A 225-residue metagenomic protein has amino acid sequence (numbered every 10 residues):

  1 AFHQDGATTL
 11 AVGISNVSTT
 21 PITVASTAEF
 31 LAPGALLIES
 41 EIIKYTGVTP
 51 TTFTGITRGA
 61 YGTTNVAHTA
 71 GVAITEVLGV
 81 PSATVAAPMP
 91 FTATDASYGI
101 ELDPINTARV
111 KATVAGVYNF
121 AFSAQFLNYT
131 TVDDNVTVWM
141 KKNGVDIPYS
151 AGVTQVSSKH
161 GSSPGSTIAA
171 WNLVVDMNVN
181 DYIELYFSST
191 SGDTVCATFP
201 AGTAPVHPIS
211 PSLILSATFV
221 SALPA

Functional and structural regions predicted by a protein language model:
A1-G6, V77-V132, K142, S150-K159 (+1 more regions): Terminal (often C-terminal
F2-L78: Autoprocessing Asn-cyclization modules and mimics
L31, K111-A115, T131, P164-S166 (+1 more regions): Surface-exposed coil/turn segments at beta-strand junctions on protein surfaces, enriched
A32, G47-V48, R58-A73, N106 (+6 more regions): Extracellular repetitive beta-rich solenoid segments
I38-S40, F122, F187: Conserved "cap/hinge" positions at secondary-structure junctions
K44, T137-K141, E184: Beta-strand signatures of extracellular beta-sandwich domains
T113-A115, K141-P148, V175-Y182: A short, structured loop/turn motif at beta-sheet edges
G161-Y186, T190-S191: Short, surface-exposed tryptophan/glycine-enriched loops that mediate extracellular molecular recognition
